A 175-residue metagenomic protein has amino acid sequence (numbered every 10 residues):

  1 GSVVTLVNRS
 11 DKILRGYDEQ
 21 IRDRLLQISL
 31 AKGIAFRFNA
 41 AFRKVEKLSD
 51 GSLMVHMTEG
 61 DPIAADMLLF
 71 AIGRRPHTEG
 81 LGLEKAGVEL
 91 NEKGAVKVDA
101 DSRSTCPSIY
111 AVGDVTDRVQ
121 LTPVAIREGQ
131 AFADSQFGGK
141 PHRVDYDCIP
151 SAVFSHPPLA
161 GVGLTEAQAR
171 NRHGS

Functional and structural regions predicted by a protein language model:
G1-T58, R118-I126, D134-Q168: Rossmann-like dinucleotide-binding cores of NAD(P)H-dependent redox enzymes
P62-K140: FAD-site-proximal beta/loop scaffold in flavoenzymes
R170-S175: Cytosolic Rossmann-like ligand/nucleotide-binding regulatory domains
